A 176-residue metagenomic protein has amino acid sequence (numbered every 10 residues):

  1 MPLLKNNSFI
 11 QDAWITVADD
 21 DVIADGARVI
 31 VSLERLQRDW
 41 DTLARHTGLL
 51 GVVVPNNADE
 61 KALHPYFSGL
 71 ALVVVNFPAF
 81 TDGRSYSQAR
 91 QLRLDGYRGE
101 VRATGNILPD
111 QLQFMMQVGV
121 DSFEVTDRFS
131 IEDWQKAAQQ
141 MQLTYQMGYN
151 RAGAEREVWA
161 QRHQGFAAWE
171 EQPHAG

Functional and structural regions predicted by a protein language model:
L3-Q11, I15-V17, N56-A58, S68 (+1 more regions): Phosphate/adenylate-binding glycine loop and adjacent helical scaffold
L4, E100, P109-Q111, F123 (+1 more regions): Alpha/beta catalytic cores of nucleotide-metabolism and tRNA/nucleoside-modifying enzymes
F9-N56: A positional/architectural concept
R35-W40, F80-Q91, D110, I131-M141: Active-site-adjacent beta->alpha loops and helix N-cap segments on the catalytic face of soluble alpha/beta enzymes
W40-T47, K61-L70: Acidic (Asp/Glu)-rich catalytic clusters
H46-V52, Q91-R102: Short beta-strand/loop segments at the ligand-binding rim of alpha/beta enzyme cores
N56-N57, R102-L108: Glycine-rich beta-to-alpha transition loops that act as phosphate-gripper elements at the mouths of alpha/beta enzyme
K61-P65, P109-S122: Catalytic cores of alpha/beta
